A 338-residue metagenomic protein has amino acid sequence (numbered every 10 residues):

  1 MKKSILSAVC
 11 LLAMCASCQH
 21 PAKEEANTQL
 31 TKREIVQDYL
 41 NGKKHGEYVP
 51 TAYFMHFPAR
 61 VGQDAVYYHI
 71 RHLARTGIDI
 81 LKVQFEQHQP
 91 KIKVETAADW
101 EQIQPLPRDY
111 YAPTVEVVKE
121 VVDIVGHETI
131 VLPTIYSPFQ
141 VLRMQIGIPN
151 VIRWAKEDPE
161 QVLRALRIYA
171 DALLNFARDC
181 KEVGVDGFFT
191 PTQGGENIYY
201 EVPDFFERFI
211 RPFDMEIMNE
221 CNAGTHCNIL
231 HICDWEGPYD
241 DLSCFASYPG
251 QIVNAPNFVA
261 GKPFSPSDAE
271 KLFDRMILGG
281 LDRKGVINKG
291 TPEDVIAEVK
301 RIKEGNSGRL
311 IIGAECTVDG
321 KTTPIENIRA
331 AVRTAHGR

Functional and structural regions predicted by a protein language model:
I5-A13: Sec-dependent N-terminal signal peptides
L11-L12, I92-V94, A297, A330: Hydrophobic transmembrane signal anchors and adjacent membrane-proximal interface regions, especially in viral
C15-S17: C-terminal motif of bacterial Sec signal peptides marking the signal peptidase cleavage site
H20-P21: Extended, largely alpha-helical regulatory/partner-binding modules appended to the mid-to-C-terminal parts
E24-H56, Y68, D79, L106-R338: Active-site loop segments of alpha/beta catalytic cores
L40, K44-Q102: N-terminal capping/small domains of soluble enzymes
